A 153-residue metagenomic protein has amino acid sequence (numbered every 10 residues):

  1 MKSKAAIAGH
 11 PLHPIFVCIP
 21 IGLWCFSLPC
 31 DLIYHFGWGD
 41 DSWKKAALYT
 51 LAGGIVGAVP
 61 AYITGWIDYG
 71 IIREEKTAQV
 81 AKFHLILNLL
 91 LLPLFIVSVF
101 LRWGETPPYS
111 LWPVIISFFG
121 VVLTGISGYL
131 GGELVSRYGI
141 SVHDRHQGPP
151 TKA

Functional and structural regions predicted by a protein language model:
M1-A153: Polytopic transmembrane helical bundles with strong interfacial aromatic enrichment
